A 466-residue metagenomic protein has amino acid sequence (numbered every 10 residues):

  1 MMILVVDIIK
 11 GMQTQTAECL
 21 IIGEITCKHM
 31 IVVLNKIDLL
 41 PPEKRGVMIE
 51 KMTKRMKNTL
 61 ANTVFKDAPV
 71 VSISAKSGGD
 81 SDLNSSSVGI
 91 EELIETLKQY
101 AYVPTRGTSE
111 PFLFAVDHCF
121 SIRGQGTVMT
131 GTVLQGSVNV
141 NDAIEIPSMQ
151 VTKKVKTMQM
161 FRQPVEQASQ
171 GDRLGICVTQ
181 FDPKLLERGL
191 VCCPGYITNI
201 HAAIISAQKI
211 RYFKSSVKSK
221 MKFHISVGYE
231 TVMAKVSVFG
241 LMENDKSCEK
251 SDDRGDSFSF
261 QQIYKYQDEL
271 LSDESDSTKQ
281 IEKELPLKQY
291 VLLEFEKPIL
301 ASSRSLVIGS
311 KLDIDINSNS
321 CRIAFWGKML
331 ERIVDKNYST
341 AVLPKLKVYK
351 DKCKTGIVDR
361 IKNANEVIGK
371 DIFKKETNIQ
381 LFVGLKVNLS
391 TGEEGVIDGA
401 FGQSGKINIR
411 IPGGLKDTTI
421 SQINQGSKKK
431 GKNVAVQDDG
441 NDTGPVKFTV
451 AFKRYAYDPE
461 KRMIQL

Functional and structural regions predicted by a protein language model:
M1-L20, E24-E50: Conserved Switch II/interswitch segment of TRAFAC-class P-loop GTPases
I3, G23, N35, M56 (+7 more regions): Residue-level signature of catalytic and energy-coupling elements of molecular machines, predominantly ATP/GTP-dependent
I9-M12, K36-P41, A75-D80, Q135 (+1 more regions): Conserved nucleotide-binding/hydrolysis micro-motifs of P-loop NTPases
M12, G23-I25, H29, V47-M48 (+5 more regions): Long, charged, alpha-helical interaction scaffolds
T16-A17, P41-V47, S81-S87, V128 (+1 more regions): Short acidic, glycine/serine/threonine-rich loops at helix termini
L39-S121: Canonical P-loop GTPase G-domain recognition
G124-L466: C-terminal effector/interaction modules appended to NTPase cores
